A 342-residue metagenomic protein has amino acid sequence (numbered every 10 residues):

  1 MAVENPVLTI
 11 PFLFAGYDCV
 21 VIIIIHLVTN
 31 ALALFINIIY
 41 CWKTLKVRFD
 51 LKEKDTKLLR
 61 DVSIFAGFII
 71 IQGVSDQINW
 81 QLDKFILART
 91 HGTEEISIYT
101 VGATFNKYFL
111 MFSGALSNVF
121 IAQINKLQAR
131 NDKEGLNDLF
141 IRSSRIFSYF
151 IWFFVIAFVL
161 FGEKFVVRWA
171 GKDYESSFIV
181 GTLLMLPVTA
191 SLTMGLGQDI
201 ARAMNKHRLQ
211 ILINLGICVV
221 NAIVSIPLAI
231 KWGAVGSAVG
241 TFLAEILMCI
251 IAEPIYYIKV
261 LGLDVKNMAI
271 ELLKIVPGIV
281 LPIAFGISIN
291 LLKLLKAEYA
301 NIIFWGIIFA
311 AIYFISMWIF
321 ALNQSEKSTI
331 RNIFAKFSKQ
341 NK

Functional and structural regions predicted by a protein language model:
M1-K43, F65, L215-V220, A234-I255 (+1 more regions): Hydrophobic alpha-helical transmembrane segments
P11-L13, V74-Y108, K126-L127, E163-D173 (+2 more regions): Helix-terminus/linker motif at the lipid-water interface of multi-pass membrane proteins
F14-V20, C41, M185-G216: Membrane-interface junctions at transmembrane-helix termini in multi-pass inner-membrane proteins
C19-I23, N37-W80, Q123, Q128-D138 (+3 more regions): Interhelical loop/hinge segments that connect adjacent transmembrane helices in multipass membrane
C19-I24, L58-I69, F85-K107, E134-G135 (+2 more regions): Interfacial/gating helices of multi-pass transporter permease domains
F35, S113, N137-S191, A222-K231 (+1 more regions): Alpha-helical transmembrane segments of multi-pass membrane transport and lipid-handling proteins
L45, G102, K107-S144, S148-I151 (+1 more regions): Helix-loop junctions and terminal segments of transmembrane helices in multi-pass membrane transport/translocation
L263-M268, G286-K342: Membrane-proximal transmembrane or re-entrant/amphipathic helices at the cytosolic face
